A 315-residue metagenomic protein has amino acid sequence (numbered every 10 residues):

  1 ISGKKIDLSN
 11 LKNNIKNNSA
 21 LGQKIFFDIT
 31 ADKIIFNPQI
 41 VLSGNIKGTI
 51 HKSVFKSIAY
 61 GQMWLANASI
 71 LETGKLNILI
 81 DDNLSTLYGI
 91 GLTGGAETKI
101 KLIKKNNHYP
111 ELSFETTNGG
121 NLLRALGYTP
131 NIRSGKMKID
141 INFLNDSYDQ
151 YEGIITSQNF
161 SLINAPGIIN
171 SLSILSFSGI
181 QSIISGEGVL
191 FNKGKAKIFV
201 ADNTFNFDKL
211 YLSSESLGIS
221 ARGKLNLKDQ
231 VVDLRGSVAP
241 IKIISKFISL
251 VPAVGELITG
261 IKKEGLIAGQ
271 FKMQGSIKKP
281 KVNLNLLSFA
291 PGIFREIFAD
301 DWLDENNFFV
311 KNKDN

Functional and structural regions predicted by a protein language model:
I1-K4, L144: Flexible beta-edge/linker motif
D7: Short beta-strand->alpha-helix junction loop in the catalytic core of nucleotide-activated group-transfer enzymes
L11-T129, R133-P240, F271-N315: Solvent-exposed beta-strand/coil patches in large extracellular/periplasmic or lumenal scaffold regions
K246-T259, D304: Short hydrophobic membrane-inserting alpha-helices and related fusion/pore-forming segments
E256-K279: A contiguous, mid-protein "functional segment" used to position or interact with cofactors/ions or partner subunits
